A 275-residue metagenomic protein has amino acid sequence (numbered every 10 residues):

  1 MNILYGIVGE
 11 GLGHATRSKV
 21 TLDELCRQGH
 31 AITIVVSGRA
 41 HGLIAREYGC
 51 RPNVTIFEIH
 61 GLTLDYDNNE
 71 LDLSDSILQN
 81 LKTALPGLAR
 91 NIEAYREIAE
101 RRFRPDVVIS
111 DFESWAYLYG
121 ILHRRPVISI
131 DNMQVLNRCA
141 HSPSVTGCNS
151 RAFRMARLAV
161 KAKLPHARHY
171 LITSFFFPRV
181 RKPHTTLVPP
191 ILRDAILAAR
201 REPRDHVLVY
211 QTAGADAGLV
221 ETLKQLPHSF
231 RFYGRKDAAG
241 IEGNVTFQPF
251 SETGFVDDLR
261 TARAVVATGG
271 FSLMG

Functional and structural regions predicted by a protein language model:
I7-K19: A short, glycine/small-residue-rich beta-strand->loop->alpha-helix junction that serves as a flexible
G9, Q28, I32-P86: Conserved nucleotide-sugar phosphate-binding/catalytic loop shared by glycosyltransferases and other
L22, I191-A264: Donor-nucleotide binding loops and adjacent catalytic segments primarily of GT-B fold Leloir glycosyltransferases
I32-R39, I172-T173, R231-R235: Short internal beta-strands
G42-L43, V108-H123: An aromatic- and histidine-rich active-site surface loop
L71-V107, S114-W115: Conserved nucleotide-sugar donor-binding subdomain of glycosyltransferases
V107-D111, S129, D257-G275: A donor-sugar binding/catalytic signature common to diverse glycosyltransferases and related nucleotide-sugar
H123-L187: Active-site-proximal region of nucleotide-activated glycan assembly enzymes, centered on histidine/acidic-rich loops
